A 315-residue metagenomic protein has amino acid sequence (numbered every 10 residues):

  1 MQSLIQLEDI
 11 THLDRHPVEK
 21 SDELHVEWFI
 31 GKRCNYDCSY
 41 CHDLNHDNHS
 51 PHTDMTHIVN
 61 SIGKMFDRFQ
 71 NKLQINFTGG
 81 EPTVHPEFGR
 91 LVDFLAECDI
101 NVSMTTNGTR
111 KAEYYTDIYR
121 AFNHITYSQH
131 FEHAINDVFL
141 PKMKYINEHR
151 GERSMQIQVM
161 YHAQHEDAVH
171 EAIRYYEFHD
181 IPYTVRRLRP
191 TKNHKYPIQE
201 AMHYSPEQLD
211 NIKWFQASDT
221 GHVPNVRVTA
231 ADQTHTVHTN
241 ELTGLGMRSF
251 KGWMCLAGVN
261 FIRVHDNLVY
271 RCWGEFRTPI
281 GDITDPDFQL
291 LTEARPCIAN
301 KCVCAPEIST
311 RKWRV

Functional and structural regions predicted by a protein language model:
Q2-T105, T109-Y114: Conserved alpha-helical substructure of the radical SAM core
N35, P82, T109-R110, E132 (+5 more regions): Short, solvent-exposed loop/turn segments at secondary-structure junctions
C38, Y114, I135-D137, D167-V169 (+3 more regions): Short acidic, gly/pro-rich beta-turn/loop elements at beta-sheet edges and active-site/ligand-binding grooves
H46, H130, L188: Flexible loop residues that form catalytic and substrate-binding hotspots at small-molecule/glycan-binding clefts
V59-F77, H85-Y176, P182: Radical SAM/AdoMet-radical enzyme domain recognition
H124, I135-N240: Conserved C-terminal portion of the radical SAM core fold that forms the substrate/S-adenosylmethionine-binding
P190-V315: Accessory C-terminal segments flanking Radical SAM cores
